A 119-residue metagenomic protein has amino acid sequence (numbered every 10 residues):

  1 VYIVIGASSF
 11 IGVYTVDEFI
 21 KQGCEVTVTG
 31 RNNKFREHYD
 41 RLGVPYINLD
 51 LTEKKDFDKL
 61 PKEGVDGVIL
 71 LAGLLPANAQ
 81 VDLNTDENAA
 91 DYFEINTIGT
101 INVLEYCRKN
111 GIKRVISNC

Functional and structural regions predicted by a protein language model:
Y2-Q22: N-terminal Rossmann NAD(P)H-binding glycine-rich loop of SDR-like oxidoreductase domains
I5, T29, V68-A72, V115-C119: SDR active-site strand-loop-helix element
V26: Short beta-strand element of Class I
T29-N33, L51: N-terminal Rossmann-fold cofactor-binding loop
F35-L42, L60: Short loop/helix-cap segments at secondary-structure boundaries that form the rim of catalytic
R41-E53: Rossmann-fold cofactor-recognition segment
L51-I95: NAD(P)H-binding glycine-rich loop region in Rossmannoid oxidoreductase-like domains and their noncatalytic homologs
I98-C119: Conserved Rossmann-fold NAD(P)-dependent oxidoreductase catalytic core, especially the SDR/UDP-sugar
